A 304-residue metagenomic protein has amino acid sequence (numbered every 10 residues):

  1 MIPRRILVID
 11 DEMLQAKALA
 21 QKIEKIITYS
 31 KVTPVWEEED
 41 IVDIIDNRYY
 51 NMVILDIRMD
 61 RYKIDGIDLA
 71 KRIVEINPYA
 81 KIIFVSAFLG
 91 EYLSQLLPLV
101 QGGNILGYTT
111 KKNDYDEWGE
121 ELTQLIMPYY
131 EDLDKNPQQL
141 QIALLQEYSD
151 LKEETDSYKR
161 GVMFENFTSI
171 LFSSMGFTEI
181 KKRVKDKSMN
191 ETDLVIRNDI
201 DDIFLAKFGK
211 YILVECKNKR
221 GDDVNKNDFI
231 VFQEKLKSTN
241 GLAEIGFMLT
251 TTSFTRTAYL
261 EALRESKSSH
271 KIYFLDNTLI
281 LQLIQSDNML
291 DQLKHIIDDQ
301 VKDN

Functional and structural regions predicted by a protein language model:
I2-R4, E12-K31, D43, N47 (+2 more regions): Mixed-charge (Asp/Glu-Lys/Arg
A20, V32-M52, D56-D60: Acidic, metal-coordinating helix/loop segments flanking the phosphotransfer/catalytic sites of two-component signaling
Y49, I76-I83: His-Asp phosphorelay/catalytic-motif detector in bacterial-type signaling
V53, I82, G107-T109: Two-component signal transduction core modules
Y62-I64: Conserved ATPase-coupling elements of RecA-like P-loop NTPase cores
